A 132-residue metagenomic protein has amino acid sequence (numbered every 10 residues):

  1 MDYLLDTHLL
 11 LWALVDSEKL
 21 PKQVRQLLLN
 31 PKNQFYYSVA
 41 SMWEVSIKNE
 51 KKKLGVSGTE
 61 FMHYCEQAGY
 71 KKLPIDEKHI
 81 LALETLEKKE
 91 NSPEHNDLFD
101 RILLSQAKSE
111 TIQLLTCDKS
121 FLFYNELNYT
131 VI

Functional and structural regions predicted by a protein language model:
M1-Y37, K51-H63, Y124: Short, well-structured N-terminal submotif of metal-dependent ribonuclease cores
L9-L10, S41, H79, L103 (+1 more regions): Alpha-helix capping/helix-boundary segments
L29, E66, K108: Anion (oxyanion) recognition and catalysis
V45: Phosphate/NTP-binding elements of NTP-utilizing enzymes
K48, Y64-Y70: Helix-loop "lid/cap" segments that line or gate small-molecule binding pockets
Y70-C117: Active-site neighborhoods of divalent-metal-dependent phosphate/nucleic-acid chemistry enzymes
S109, Q113-I132: Charged phosphate-binding loop/patch that engages nucleotide di/tri-phosphates or the phosphate backbone of nucleic
